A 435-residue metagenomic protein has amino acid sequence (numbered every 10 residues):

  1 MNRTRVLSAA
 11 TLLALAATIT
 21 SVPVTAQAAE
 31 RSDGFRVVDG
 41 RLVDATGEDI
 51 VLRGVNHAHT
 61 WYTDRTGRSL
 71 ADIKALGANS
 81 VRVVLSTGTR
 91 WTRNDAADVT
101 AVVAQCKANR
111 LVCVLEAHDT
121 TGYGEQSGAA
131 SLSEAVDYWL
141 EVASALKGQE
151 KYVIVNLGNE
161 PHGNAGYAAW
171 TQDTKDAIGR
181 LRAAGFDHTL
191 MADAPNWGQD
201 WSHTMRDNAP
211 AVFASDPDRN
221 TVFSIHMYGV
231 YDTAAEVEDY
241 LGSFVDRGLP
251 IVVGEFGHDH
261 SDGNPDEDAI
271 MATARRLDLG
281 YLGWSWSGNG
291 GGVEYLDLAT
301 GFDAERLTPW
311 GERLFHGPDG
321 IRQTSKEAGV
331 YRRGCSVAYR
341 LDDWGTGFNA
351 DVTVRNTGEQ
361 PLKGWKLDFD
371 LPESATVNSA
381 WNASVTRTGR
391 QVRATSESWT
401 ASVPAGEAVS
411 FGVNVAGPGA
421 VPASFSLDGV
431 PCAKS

Functional and structural regions predicted by a protein language model:
M1-A28: Secretory targeting and sorting signals
T4, A26-S80: N-terminal carbohydrate-binding accessory modules
G34-F35, H59, T63-D64, L132 (+4 more regions): Extracellular glycoside hydrolase catalytic/binding regions
L42-D44, V51, G122, Y295-S435: Extracellular low-complexity, O-glycosylation-prone Ser/Thr/Pro/Gly-rich "stalks" and linkers flanking catalytic
N56, L85-T87, A117-D119, N196 (+1 more regions): A mature extracytoplasmic/lumenal domain signature
R65-G122, L132-D137, K175, G179-A184 (+1 more regions): Aromatic-lined substrate-binding rim segments of carbohydrate-active enzymes
G124, G128: Short acidic-hydrophobic catalytic motif
